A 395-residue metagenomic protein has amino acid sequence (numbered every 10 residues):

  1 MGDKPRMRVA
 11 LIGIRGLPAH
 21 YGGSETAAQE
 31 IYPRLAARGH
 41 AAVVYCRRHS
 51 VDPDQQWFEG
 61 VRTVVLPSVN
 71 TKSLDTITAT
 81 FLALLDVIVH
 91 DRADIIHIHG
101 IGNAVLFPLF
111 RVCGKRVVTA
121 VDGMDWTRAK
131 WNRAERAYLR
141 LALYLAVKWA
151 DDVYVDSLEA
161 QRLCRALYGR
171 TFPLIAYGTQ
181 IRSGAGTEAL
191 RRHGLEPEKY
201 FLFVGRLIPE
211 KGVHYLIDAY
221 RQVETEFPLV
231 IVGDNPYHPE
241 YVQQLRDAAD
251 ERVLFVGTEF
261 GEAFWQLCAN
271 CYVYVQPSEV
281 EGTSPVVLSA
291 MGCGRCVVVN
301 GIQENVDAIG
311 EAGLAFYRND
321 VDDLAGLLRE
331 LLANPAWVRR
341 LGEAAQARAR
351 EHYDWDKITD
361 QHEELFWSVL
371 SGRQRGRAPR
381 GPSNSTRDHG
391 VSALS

Functional and structural regions predicted by a protein language model:
K4-M7, I12-H20, A28, P33-T71 (+3 more regions): N-terminal strand-loop element at the rim of the active site of nucleotide-sugar-dependent glycosyltransferases
T26, E30, K199, F203 (+2 more regions): A conserved mid-protein helix/loop that constitutes part of the nucleotide-sugar donor-binding site
I77-V89, A93-D122, W126: An aromatic- and histidine-rich active-site surface loop
L85, R136-V153: Membrane-proximal helix-turn-helix segments that form the acceptor-binding/catalytic region of lipid-linked
V242-W265: Nucleotide-activated donor-binding/catalytic signature segment of Leloir-type glycosyltransferases, i.e., the conserved
E279: Aromatic "clamp/platform" in nucleotide-sugar-dependent glycosyltransferases that forms part of the donor/acceptor
C296-V299: Short hydrophobic beta-strand element within catalytic cores of glycosyltransferases and related nucleotide-activated
L314-D322, E330-P335: Conserved acidic donor-binding segment of nucleotide-sugar-dependent glycosyltransferases
